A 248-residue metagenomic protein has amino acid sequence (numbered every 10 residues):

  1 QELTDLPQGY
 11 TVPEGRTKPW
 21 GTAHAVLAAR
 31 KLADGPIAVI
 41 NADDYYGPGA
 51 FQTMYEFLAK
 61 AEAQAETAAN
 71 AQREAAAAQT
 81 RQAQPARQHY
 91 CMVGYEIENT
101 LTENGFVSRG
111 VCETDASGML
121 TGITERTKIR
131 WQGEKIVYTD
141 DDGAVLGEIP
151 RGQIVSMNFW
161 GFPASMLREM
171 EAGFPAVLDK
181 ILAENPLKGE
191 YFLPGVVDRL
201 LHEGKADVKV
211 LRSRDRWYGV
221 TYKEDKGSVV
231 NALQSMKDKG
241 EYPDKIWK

Functional and structural regions predicted by a protein language model:
Q1, V39-N41, M92-E96, R212: Short beta-strand segments
Q1-A42, Y46-E56, K60-P85: Conserved N-terminal catalytic core of the sugar/cofactor nucleotidyltransferase
L3-G9, E98-T100, I129-W131, R216-Y218: A short acidic, often aromatic-flanked loop/helix-cap motif at beta-alpha or helix-coil junctions that lines enzyme
L6-P19, G105-V111, E224-S228: Short, surface-exposed amphipathic charged segments that create phosphate/polyanion-binding patches used for binding
A29, D43, E96, P163 (+1 more regions): Residue-level signal for inorganic ion chemistry
G35-P36, H89, A206: Short coil/turn segments at beta-strand junctions that form active-site/ligand-binding loops
G47-W160, A164: Conserved core of the sugar-phosphate nucleotidyltransferase
T114-A116, I123-K248: Conserved alpha/beta core of the MobA/IspD/sugar-nucleotide pyrophosphorylase nucleotidyltransferase superfamily
